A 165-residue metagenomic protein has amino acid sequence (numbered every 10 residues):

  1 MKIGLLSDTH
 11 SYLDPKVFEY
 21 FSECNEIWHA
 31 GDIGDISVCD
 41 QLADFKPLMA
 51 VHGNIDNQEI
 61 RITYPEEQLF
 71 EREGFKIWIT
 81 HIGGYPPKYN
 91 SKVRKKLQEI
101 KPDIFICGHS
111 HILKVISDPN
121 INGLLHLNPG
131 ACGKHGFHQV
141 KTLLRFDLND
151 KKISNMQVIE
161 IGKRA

Functional and structural regions predicted by a protein language model:
M1-L48, D56-I79, Q139-T142, R164-A165: N-terminal active-site segment of His-dependent metallophosphoesterases
S11-P15, G34-V38, I55-I60, G84-Y89 (+2 more regions): Active-site environment of divalent metal-dependent phosphoester hydrolases
G31, H52, G130: Short beta->alpha connector loops at strand-helix junctions that form conserved, small/polar/Pro-enriched
M49, K88-K152, M156: Conserved beta-sheet core of the metallophosphoesterase superfamily
N57-E59, D150, V158: Low-complexity, compositionally biased segments
R72, I82, P129-A131, L148 (+1 more regions): Active-site donor-binding loop signature of nucleotide-sugar glycosyltransferases
M156-A165: Short, solvent-exposed aromatic-acidic interface loops
